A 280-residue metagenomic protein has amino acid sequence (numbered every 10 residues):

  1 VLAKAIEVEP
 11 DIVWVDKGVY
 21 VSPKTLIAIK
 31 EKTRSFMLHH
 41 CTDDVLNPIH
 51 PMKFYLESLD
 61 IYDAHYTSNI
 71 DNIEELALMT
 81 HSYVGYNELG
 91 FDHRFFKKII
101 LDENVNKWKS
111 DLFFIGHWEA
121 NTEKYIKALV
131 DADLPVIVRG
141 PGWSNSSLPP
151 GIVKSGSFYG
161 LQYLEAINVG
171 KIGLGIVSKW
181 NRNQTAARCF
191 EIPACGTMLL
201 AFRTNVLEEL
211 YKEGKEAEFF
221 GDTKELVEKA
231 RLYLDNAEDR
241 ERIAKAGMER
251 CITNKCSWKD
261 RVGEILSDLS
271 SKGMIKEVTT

Functional and structural regions predicted by a protein language model:
V1-E9, D16-K24, K53-F54, L59-E213 (+1 more regions): Nucleotide-sugar donor-binding catalytic core of glycosyltransferases
I29-D44: Active-site proximal beta-strand in glycosyltransferases
T42, L89, H117, G221-D222: Active-site donor-binding loop signature of nucleotide-sugar glycosyltransferases
A186, A217-T223, L232-A237: Conserved acidic donor-binding segment of nucleotide-sugar-dependent glycosyltransferases
L226: Catalytic phosphate/metal-binding cores of nucleic-acid and nucleotide-processing enzymes, i.e., regions that mediate
D235-L269: A charged, aromatic-enriched C-terminal amphipathic alpha-helix characteristic of glycosyltransferases across folds
S271-T280: A cross-kingdom feature marking charged/low-complexity
